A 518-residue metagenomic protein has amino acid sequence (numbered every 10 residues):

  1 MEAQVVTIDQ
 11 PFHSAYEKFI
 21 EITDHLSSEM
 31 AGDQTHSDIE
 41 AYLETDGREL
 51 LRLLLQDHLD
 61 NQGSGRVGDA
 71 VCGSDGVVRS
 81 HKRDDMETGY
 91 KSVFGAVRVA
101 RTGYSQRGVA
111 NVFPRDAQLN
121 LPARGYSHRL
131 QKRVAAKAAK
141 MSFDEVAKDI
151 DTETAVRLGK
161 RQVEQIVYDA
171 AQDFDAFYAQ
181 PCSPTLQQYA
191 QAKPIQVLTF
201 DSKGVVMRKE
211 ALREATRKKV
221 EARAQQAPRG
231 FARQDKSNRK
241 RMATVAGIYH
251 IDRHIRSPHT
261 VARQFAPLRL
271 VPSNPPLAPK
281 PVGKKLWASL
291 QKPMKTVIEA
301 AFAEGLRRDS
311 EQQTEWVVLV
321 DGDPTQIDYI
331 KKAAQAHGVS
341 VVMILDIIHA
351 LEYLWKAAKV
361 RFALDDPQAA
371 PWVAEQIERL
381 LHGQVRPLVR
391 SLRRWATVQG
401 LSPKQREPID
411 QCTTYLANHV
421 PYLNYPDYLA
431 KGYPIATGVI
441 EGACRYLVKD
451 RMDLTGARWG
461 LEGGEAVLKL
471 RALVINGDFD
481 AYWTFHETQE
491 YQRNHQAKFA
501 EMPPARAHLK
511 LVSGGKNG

Functional and structural regions predicted by a protein language model:
M1-D60, R101-G518: Catalytic center-proximal scaffold of phosphoryl-transfer enzymes
D60-A123: An N-terminal low-complexity regulatory-tail signal and nearby short nucleic-acid-interaction modules
